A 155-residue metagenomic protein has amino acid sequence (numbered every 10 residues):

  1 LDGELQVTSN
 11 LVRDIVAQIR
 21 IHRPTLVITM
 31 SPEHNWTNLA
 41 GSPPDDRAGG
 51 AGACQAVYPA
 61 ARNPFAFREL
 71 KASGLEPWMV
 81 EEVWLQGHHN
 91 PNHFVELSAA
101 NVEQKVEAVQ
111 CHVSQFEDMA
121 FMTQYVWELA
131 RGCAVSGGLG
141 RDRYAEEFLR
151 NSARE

Functional and structural regions predicted by a protein language model:
G3-T8: Acidic-and-aromatic substrate-binding clefts and catalytic sites of carbohydrate-active enzymes
S9-E155: Metal-dependent de-N-acetylase/amidase catalytic core
